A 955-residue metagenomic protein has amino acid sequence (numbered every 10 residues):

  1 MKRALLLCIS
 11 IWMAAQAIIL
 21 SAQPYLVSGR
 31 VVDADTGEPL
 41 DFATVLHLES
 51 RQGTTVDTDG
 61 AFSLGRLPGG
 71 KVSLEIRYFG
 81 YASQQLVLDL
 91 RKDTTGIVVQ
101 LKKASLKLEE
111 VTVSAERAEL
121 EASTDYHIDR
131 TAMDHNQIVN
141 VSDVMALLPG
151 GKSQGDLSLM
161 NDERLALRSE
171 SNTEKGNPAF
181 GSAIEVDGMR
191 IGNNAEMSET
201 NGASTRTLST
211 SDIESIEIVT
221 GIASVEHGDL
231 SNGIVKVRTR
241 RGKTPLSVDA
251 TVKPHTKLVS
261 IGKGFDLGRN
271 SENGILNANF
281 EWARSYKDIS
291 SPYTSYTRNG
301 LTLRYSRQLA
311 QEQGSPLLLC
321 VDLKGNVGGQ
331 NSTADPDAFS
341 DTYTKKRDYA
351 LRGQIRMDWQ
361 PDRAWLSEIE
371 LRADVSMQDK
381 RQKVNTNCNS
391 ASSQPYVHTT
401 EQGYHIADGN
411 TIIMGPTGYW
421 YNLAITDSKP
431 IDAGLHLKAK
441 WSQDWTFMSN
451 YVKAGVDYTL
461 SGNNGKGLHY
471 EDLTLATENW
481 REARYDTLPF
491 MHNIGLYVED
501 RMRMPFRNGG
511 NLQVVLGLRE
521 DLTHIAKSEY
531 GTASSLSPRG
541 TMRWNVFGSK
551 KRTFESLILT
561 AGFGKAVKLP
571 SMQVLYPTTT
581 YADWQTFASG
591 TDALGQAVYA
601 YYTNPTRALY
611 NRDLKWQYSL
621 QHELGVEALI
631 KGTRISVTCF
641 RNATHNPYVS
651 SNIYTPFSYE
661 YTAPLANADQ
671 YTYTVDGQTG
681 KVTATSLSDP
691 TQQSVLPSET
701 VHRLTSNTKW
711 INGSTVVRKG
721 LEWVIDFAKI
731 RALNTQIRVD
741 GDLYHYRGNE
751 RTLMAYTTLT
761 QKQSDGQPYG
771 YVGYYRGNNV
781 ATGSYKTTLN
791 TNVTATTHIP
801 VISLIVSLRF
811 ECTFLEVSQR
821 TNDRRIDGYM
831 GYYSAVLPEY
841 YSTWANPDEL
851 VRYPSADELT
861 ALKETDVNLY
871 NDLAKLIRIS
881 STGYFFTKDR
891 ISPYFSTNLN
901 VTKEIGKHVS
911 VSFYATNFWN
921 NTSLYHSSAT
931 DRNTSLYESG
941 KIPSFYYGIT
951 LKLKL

Functional and structural regions predicted by a protein language model:
R30-T36, A43-L48, E75-Y81, R91-H135 (+1 more regions): Short, acidic, small-residue-rich periplasmic hinge/interaction motif at the N-terminus of Gram-negative outer-membrane
G65, M189-V219: Short acidic/polar hinge/loop motifs at secondary-structure boundaries that mediate gating or recognition
I97-V99, T205-S247: A beta-strand signature from Gram-negative outer-membrane beta-barrel systems, especially the internal plug domain
M145-R190: Extracytoplasmic beta-strand/coil segments of soluble accessory domains associated with Gram-negative outer-membrane
D249-R284, S290-E370, D374: Transmembrane beta-barrel wall of Gram-negative outer-membrane proteins
L309-G328, T344-S528: Face-selective signature of the C-terminal outer-membrane beta-barrel domain
F506-N508, T662-D827: Gram-negative outer-membrane beta-barrel transporters
A643-N646, S650, Y654, Y661 (+3 more regions): C-terminal beta-signal and adjacent terminal beta-strands/loops of Gram-negative outer-membrane beta-barrel proteins
